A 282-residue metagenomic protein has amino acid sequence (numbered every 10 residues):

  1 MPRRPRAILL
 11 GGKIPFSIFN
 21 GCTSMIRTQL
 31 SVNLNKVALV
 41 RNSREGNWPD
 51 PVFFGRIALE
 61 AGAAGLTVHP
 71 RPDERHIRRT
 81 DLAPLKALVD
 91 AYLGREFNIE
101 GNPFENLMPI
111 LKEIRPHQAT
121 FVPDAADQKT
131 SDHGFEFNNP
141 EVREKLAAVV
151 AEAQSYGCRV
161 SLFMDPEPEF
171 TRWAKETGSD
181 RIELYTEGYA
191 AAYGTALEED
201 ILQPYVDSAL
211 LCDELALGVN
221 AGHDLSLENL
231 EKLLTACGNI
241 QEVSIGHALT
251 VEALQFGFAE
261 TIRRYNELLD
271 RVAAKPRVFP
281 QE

Functional and structural regions predicted by a protein language model:
C22-N102, K112-R115, W173: Conserved N-terminal beta1-alpha1 strand-loop-helix module at the mouth
N33-P51, N98-P103, T130-N139, C158-P166 (+1 more regions): Active-site mouth loops of central-metabolism enzymes
N42, A64-L85, P123-F137, T186-L197: Glycine-rich, proline-tolerant flexible connector loops at the mouths of alpha/beta enzymes
H69, F121-Q128, R181-Y193, N239-F258: Glycine-rich phosphate-binding active-site loops on the catalytic face of alpha/beta enzymes
R75-F104, P140-R159, E198-A221, Y265: Alpha-helix-loop-beta-strand connector modules within alpha/beta enzyme cores
F104-E113, E167-T177, L225-I240: Catalytic cores of alpha/beta
A126, R159-L211: Histidine/lysine/aspartate-rich catalytic loop segments that bind and position anionic ligands
H133, G194, E198, E252-A274: C-terminal helical cap(s) of enzyme catalytic domains, especially alpha/beta-barrels
